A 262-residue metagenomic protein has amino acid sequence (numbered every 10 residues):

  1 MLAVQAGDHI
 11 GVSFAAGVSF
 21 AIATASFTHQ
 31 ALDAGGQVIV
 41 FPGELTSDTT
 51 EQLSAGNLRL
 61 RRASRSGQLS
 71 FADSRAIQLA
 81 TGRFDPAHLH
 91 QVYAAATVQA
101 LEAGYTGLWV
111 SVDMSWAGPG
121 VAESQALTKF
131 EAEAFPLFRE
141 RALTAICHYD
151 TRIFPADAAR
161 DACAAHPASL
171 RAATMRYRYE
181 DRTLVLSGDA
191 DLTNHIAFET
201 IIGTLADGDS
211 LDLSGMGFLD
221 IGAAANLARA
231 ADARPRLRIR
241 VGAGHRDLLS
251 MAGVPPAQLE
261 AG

Functional and structural regions predicted by a protein language model:
M1-I10, G17, S250-G262: Actinobacteria-biased recognition of intrinsically disordered, low-complexity terminal regions
G7-P42, D220-I221: Glycine-rich P-loop/Walker A and Walker A-like loops and their local beta1-loop-alpha1 context in P-loop NTPases
S13-G17, H29, P42, S47-C163: Hydrophobic, helix-rich cores of sensory/ligand-binding and other regulatory modules that couple small-molecule
G36, G104-G107, D207-G208, P235: Short coil/turn segments at beta-strand junctions that form active-site/ligand-binding loops
L58-R65, A132-A145, P167-R171, D207 (+2 more regions): Structural alpha-beta junctions
F71, A76-I77, T81-F84, A172-T200 (+1 more regions): STAS-typified acidic loop motif
P155-Y177: C-terminal regulatory or interaction extensions
L192-Q258: Amphipathic alpha-helical interaction surfaces in cytosolic regulatory modules
